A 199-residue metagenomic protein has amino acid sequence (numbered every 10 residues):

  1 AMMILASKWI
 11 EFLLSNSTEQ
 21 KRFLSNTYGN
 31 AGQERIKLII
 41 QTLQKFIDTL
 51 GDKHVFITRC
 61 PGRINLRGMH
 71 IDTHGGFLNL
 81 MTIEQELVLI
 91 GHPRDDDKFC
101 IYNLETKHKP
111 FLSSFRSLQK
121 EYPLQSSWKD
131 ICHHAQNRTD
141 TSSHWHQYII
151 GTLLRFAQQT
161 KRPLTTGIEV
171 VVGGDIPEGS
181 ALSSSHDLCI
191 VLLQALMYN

Functional and structural regions predicted by a protein language model:
M2-H186, I190-N199: ATP-binding N-lobe of GHMP and related small-molecule kinases
